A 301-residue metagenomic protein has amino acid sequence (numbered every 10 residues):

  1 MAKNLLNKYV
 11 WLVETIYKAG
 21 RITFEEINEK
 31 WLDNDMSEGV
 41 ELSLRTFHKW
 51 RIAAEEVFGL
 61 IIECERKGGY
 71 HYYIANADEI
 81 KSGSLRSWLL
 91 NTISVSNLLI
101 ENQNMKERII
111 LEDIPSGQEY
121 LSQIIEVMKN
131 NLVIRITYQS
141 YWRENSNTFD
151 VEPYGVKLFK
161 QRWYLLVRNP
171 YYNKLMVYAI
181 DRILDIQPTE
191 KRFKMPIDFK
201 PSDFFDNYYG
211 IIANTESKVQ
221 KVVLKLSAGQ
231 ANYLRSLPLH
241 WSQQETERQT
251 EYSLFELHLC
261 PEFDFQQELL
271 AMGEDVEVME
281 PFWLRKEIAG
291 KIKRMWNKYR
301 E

Functional and structural regions predicted by a protein language model:
M1-S84, M295-E301: Short, basic/aromatic recognition patches that contact phosphate-bearing ligands
V10, F24, F58-G59, E63-Q139: Bulky hydrophobic/aromatic content
L12, F47, N131, L224 (+1 more regions): A residue-level signal for conserved active-site and pocket-lining positions in enzyme catalytic cores
I62, V156, E245-T246: A structural signal for short hydrophobic beta-strand segments in well-ordered beta-sheet cores
H71, R135, Y164-L166, L254 (+1 more regions): General beta-strand recognition
S84-R86, E190, K194-D198, L234-L237: Short, charged, solvent-exposed linker or helix-capping segments at domain edges/interfaces that act as flexible hinges
R108-V223: Core beta-strand-centered patch of the WYL/Sm-like small regulatory domain
D206-E301: Polybasic (Lys/Arg-rich)
